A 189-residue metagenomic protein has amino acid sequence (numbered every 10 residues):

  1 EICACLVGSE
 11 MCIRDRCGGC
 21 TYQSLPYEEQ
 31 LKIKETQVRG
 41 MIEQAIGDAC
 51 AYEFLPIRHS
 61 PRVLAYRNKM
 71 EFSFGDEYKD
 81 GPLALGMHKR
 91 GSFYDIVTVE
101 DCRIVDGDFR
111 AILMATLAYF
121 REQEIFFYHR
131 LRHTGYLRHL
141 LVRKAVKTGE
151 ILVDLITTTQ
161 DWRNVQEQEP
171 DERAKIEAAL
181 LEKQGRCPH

Functional and structural regions predicted by a protein language model:
E1-G8, I13: Single conserved hydrophobic/aromatic residue that forms the stacking wall/gate of nucleotide- or nucleobase-binding
C3, Q30, Y128-R132: Short, surface-exposed helix-loop/turn micro-motifs enriched in polar/charged residues
R16-F127, K147, D161-W162: Extended interfacial segments that mediate partner engagement and assembly in macromolecular machines
R67-N68, K79, L131, L137-H139 (+2 more regions): Non-catalytic substrate-recognition/targeting regions of SAM-dependent transferases
I104, Q168-D171: Alpha-helix N-cap and loop-to-helix initiation/capping positions
V165: Acidic anion/phosphate-binding donor-loop and adjacent secondary structure in glycosyltransferase catalytic cores
